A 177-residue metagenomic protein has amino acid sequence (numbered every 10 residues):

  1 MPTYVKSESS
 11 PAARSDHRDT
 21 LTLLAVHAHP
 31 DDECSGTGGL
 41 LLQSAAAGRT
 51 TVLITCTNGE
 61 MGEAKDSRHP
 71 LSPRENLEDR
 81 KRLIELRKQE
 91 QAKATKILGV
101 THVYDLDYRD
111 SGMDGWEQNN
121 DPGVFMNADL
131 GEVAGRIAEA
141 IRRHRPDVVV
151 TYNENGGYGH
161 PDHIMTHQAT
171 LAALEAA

Functional and structural regions predicted by a protein language model:
M1-H144, L171-A176: Active-site rim/loop-helix segments in enzyme catalytic domains that contact anionic ligands
L106-R109, T151-N155, P161: Short, well-ordered beta-to-alpha junction loops that form the rim of enzyme active sites and present histidine/acidic
V148: Short, Asp-centered acidic motifs that coordinate Mg2+ and/or phosphate in catalytic or ligand-binding sites
Y158-E175: Short Gly/Thr/Asp-enriched flexible loops that form oxyanion-binding sites at enzyme active sites
